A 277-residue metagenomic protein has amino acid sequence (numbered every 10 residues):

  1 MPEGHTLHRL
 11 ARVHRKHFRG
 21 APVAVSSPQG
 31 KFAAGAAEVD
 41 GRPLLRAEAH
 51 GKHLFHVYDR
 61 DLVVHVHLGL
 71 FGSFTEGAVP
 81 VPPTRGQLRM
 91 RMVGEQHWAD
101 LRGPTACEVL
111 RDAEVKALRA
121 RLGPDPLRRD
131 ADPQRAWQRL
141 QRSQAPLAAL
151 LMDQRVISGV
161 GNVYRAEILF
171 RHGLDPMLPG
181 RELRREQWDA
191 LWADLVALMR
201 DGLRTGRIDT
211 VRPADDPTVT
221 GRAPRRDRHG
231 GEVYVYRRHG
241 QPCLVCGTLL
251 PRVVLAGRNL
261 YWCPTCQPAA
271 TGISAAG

Functional and structural regions predicted by a protein language model:
M1-G277: Structured catalytic/nucleic-acid-binding cores of DNA maintenance enzymes
